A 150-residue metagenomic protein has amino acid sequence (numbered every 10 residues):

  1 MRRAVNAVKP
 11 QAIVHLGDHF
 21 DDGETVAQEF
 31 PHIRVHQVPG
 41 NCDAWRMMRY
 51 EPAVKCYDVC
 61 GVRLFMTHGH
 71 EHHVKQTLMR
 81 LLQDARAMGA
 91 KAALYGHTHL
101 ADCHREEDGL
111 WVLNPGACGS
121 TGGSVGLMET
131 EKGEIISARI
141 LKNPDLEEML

Functional and structural regions predicted by a protein language model:
M1-V59: Core catalytic region of metal-dependent phosphoesterases/phosphodiesterases, especially metallo-beta-lactamase-like
R2-A4, V26-A27, M47-Y50, Q76-L78 (+3 more regions): Short, well-ordered secondary-structure micro-motifs
R3, A7, R86-G89, E106-E107 (+1 more regions): Binuclear metal-dependent phosphoesterase catalytic core
A12-D18, H36-N41, F65-H68, A92-H97 (+1 more regions): Active-site neighborhood of phospho(di)ester-bond hydrolases with catalytic His/Asp-centered motifs
F20-E24, C42-M47, H72-T77, A93-E106 (+1 more regions): Active-site environment of divalent metal-dependent phosphoester hydrolases
H32-R34, G61, G109, I135: A generic structural signal for alpha->beta connector loops
R46-M88: Active-site-proximal segments of metal-dependent phosphoesterases and phosphodiesterases across multiple
V54-K55, A101, G126: Residue-level detector of beta-strand structural context in well-folded domains
